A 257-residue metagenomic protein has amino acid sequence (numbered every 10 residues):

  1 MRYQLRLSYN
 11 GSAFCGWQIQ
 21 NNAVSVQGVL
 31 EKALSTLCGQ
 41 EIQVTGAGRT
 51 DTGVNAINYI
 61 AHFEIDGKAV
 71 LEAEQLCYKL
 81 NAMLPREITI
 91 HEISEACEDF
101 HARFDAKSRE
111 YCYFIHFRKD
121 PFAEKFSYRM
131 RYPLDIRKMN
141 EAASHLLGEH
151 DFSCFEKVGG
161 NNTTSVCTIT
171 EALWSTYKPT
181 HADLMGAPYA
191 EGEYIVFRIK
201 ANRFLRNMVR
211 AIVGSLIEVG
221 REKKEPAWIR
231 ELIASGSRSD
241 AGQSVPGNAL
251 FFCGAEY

Functional and structural regions predicted by a protein language model:
M1-Y257: Structured-RNA-binding interfaces characteristic of tRNA pseudouridine synthases
